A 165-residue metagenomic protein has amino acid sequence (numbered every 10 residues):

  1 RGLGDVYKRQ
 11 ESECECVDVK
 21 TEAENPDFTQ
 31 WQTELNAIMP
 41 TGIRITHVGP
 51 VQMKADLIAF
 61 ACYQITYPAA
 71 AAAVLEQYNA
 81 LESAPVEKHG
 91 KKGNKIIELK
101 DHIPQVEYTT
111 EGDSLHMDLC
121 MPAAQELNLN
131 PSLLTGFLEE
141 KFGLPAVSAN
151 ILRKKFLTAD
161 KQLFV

Functional and structural regions predicted by a protein language model:
G2-Y7: Short, small-residue-biased leader/transition segments that mark boundaries at the very start of proteins
K8-E34: Short, structured active-site "lid" loops
T29-V165: Internal, well-folded beta-alpha domain core
